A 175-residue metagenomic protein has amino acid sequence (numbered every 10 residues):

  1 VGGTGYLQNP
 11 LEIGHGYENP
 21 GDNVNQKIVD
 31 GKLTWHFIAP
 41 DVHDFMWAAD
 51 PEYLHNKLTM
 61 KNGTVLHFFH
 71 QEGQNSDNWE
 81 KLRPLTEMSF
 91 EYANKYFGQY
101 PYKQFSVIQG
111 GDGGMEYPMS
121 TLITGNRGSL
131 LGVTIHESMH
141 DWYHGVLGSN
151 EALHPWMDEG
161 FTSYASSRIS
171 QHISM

Functional and structural regions predicted by a protein language model:
V1-I135, Y164: Hydrophobic helix-coil surface modules that form long, contiguous segments used for peptide/substrate interaction
T121-M175: Zinc-dependent metallopeptidase catalytic helix centered on the HExxH motif and its immediate flanking segment
